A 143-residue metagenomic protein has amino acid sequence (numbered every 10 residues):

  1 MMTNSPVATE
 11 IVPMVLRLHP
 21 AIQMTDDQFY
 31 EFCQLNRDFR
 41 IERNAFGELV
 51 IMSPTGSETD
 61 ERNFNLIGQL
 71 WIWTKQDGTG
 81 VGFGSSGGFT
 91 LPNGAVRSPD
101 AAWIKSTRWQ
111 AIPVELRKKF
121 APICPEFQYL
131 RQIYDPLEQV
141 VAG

Functional and structural regions predicted by a protein language model:
M1-A142: Gly/Pro/Ser/Thr-rich low-complexity, intrinsically disordered segments predominantly at protein N-termini
